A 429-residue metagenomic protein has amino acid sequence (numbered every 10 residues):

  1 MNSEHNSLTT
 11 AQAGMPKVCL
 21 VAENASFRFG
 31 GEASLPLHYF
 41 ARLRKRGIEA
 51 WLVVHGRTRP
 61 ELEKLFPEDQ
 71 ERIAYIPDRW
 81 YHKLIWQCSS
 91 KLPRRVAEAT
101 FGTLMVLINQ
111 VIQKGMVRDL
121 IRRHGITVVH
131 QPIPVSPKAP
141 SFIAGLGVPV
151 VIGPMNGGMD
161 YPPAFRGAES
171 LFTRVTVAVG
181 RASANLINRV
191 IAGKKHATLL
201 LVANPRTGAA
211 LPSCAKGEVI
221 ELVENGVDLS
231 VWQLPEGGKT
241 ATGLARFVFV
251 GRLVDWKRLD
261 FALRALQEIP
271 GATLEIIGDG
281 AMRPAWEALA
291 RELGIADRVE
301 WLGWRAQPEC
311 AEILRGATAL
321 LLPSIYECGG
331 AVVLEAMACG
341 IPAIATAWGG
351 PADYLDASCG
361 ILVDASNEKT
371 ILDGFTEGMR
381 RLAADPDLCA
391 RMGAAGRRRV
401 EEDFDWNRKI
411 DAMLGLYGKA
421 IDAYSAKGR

Functional and structural regions predicted by a protein language model:
E23, W80-F101, V148-N188: Acceptor-binding helix/loop patch of EC 2.4 sugar-transfer enzymes, predominantly nucleotide-sugar-dependent
R72-I76, G180-P235, T242: Donor nucleotide-sugar binding/catalytic pocket of nucleotide-sugar-dependent glycosyltransferases
M155, G238-K257, L263-Q267, E275: Conserved donor-binding/catalytic core segment of Leloir-type glycosyltransferases
E287-R305: Nucleotide-activated donor-binding/catalytic signature segment of Leloir-type glycosyltransferases, i.e., the conserved
I325: Aromatic "clamp/platform" in nucleotide-sugar-dependent glycosyltransferases that forms part of the donor/acceptor
P342-A345: Short hydrophobic beta-strand element within catalytic cores of glycosyltransferases and related nucleotide-activated
A352-R380, D387-R391: Change "using UDP/GDP/dTDP sugars" to "using nucleotide sugars
R381, L388-D403, A412-G415, K419: A short, well-ordered alpha-helix in the C-terminal region of glycosyltransferases
